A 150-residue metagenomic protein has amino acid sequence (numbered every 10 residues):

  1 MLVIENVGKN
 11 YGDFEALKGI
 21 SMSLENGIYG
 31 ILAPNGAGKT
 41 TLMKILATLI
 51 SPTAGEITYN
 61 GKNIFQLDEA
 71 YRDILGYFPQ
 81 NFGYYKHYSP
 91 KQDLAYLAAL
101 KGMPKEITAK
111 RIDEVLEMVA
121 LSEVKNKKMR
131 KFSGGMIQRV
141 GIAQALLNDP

Functional and structural regions predicted by a protein language model:
P34-G38: Walker A (P-loop) phosphate-binding loop of ABC-type ATPase nucleotide-binding domains
A47: Helix-to-loop junction immediately C-terminal to a conserved catalytic motif
G55-Q66, A70-Y71: Conserved ABC transporter NBD signature motif
A95, A99, E106-V124: Conserved ABC ATPase "signature" region
K128-F132: Conserved ABC ATPase signature
I142: Hydrophobic anchor residue at the start of the ABC signature
